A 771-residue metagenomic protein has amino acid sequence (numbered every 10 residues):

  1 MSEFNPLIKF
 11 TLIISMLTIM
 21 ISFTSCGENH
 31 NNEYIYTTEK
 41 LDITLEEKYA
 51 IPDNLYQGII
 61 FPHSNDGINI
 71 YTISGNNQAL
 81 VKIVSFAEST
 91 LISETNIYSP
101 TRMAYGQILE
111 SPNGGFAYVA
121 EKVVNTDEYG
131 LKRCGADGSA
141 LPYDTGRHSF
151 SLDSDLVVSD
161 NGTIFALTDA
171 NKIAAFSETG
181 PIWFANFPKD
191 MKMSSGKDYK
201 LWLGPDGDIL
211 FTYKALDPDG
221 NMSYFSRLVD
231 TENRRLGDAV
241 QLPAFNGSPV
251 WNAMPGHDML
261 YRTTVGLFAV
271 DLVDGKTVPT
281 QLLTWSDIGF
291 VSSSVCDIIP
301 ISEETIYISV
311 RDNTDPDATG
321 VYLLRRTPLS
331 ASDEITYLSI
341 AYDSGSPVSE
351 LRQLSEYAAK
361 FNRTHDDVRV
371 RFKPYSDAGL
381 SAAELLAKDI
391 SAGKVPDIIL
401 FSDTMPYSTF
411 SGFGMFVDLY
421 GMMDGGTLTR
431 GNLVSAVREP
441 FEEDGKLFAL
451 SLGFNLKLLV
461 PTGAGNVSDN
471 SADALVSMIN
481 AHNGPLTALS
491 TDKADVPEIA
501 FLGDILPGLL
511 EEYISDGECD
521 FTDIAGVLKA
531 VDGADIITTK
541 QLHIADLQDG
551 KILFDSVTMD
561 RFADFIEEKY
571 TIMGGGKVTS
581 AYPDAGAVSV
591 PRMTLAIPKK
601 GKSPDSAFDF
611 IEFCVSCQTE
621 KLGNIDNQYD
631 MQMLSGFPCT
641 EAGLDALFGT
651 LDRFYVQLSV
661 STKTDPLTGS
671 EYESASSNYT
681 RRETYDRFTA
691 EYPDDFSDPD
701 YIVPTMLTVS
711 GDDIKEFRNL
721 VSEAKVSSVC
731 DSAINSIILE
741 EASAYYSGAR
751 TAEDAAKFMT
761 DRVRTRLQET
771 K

Functional and structural regions predicted by a protein language model:
T11-S22: Bacterial N-terminal signal peptides
F23-S89, R102, G106, E121-V123 (+12 more regions): Conserved N-terminal structural module of periplasmic/extracytoplasmic solute-binding proteins
I59, L380-V395, I399, S408 (+4 more regions): Short helices/loops that flank or line small-molecule/ion binding pockets
G67, G135, G162, E442-D546 (+2 more regions): Helix-loop-helix "hinge/cap" segment bordering the ligand-binding cleft or interdomain interface
E350, S355, Y655-V763: C-terminal capping/gating helix-and-loop segments adjacent to ligand/active sites or protein-protein/ligand interfaces
T404-L458, A474-N480, M573-P583: Hinge/lid segment of periplasmic solute-binding proteins
Y420-N432, G508-K529, T579-A585, G748: Short, solvent-exposed loop/beta-turn-alpha elements that line the ligand-binding surface or hinge of extracytoplasmic
V531-S661, D665: Extracytoplasmic/periplasmic substrate-binding proteins
